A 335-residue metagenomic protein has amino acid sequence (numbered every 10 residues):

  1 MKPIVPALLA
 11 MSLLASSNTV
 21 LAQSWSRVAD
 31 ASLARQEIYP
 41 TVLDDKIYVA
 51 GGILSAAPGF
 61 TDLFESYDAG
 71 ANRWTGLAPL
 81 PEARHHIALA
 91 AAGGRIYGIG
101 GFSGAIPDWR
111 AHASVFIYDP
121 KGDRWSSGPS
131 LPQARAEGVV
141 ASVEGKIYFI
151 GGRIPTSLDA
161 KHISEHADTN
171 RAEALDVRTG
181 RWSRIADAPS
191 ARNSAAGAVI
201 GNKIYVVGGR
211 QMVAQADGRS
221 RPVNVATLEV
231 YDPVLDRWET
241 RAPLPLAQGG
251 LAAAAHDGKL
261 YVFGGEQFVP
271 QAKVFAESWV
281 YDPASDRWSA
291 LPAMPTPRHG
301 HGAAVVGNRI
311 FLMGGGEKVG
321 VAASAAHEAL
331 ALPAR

Functional and structural regions predicted by a protein language model:
M1-I4: Positively charged n-region of N-terminal signal peptides that target proteins for export
P6-S16: Bacterial N-terminal signal peptides
L21-R335: Kelch-like beta-propeller repeat domains
